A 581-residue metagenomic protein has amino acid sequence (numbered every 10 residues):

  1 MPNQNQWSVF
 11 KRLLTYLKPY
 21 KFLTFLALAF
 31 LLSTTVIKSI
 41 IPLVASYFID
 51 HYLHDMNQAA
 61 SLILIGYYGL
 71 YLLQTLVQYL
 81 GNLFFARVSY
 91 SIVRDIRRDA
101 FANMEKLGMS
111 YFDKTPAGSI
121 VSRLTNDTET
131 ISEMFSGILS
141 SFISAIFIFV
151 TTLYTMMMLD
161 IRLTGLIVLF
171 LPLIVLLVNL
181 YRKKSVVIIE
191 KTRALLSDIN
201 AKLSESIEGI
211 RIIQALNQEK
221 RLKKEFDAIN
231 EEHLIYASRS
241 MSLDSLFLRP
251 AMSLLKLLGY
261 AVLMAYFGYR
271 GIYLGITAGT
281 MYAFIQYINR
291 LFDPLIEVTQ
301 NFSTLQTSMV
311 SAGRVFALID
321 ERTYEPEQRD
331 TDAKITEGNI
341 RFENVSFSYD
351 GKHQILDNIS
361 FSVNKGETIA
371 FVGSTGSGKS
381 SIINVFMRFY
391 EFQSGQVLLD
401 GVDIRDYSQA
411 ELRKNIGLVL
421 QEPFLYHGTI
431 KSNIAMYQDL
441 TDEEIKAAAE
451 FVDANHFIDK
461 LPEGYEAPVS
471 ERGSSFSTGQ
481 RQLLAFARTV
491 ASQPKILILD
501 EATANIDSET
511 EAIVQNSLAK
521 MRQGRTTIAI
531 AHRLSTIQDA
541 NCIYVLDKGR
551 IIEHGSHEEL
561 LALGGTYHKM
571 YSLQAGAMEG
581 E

Functional and structural regions predicted by a protein language model:
P2-Q4, Y90, R98-S122, N126-T128 (+6 more regions): Short intracellular "coupling" helices and adjacent cytoplasmic loop segments at the cytosolic face of multi-pass
Q6-P19, I120: A short amphipathic helical element positioned immediately N-terminal to and/or at the very start of a transmembrane
P19-F22, M109-S110, N126-F135, L139 (+5 more regions): An intracellular "coupling" helix at the cytosolic face of ABC transporter transmembrane type-1 domains
T24-L80, F84, M157-R162, L274-A278: Transmembrane helix-loop-helix hairpins at lipid-water interfaces of multipass membrane proteins, especially the type-1
A29, I37-I41, T125-F170, M241-L243 (+3 more regions): Hydrophobic alpha-helical transmembrane segments of ABC transporter permease domains
S33-I37, Y68, L73-F85, S89 (+4 more regions): Hydrophobic alpha-helical membrane-associated segments
M56, T155-L169, L243-G313, L318: Helix-loop-helix
A261, E327, A333-E581: ABC-type nucleotide-binding domain
